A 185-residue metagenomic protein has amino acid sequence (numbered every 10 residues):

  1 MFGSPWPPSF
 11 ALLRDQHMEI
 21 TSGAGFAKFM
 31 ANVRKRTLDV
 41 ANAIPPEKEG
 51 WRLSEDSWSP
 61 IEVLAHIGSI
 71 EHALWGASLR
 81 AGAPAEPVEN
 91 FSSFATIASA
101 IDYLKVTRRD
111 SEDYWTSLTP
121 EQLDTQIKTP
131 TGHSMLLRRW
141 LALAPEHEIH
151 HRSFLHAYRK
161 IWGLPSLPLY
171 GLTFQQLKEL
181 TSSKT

Functional and structural regions predicted by a protein language model:
H17-F29: Extreme N-terminal tail/first-helix region
A27-A31, K35-A41, K48-N90, K128-T185: Short, contiguous alpha-helical
R36-D39, A43, V106, D110-S117 (+1 more regions): Solvent-exposed, charged/polar functional surfaces in cytosolic regulatory/catalytic domains
E47, W115-T131: Acidic catalytic patch
A77, A81-L118: Helix-adjacent hinge/juxtasegments
